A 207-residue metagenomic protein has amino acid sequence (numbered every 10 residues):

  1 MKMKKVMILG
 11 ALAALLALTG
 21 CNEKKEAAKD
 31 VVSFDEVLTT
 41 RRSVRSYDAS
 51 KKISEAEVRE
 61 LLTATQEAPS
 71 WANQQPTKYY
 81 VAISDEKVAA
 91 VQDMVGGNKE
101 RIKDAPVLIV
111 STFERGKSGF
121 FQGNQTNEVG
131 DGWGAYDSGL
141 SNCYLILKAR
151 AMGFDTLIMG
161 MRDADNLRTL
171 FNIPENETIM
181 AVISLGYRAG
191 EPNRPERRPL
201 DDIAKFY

Functional and structural regions predicted by a protein language model:
M1-K2, T19: Short, low-complexity interaction segments enriched in Ser/Thr/Pro/Gly
K4-G10: Sec-dependent signal peptide recognition, specifically the positively charged N-region followed immediately by
G10-A17: Bacterial N-terminal signal peptides
L18-Y207: Acidic, surface-exposed loops and disordered segments
